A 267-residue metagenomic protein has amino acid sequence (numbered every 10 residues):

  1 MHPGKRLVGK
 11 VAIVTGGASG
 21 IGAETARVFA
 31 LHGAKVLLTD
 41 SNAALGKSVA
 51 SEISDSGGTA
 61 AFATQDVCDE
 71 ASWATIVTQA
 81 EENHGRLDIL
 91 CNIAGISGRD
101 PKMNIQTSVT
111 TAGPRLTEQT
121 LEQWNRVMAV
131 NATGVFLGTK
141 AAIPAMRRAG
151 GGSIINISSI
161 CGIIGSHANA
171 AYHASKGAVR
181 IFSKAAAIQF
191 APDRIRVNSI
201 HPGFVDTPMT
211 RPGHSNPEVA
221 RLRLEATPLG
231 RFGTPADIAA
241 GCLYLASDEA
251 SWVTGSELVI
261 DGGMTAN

Functional and structural regions predicted by a protein language model:
H2-G4, I164, T207, L229 (+2 more regions): Short C-terminal tail/terminal secondary-structure segment of NAD(P)H-dependent dehydrogenase/reductase domains
K5-L37, A186: Canonical Rossmann dinucleotide-binding motif of NAD(H)/NADP(H)-dependent dehydrogenases/reductases, specifically
P101-L116, T120-N125, R223: Substrate-binding pocket helix/loop in short-chain dehydrogenase/reductase
T139, S175, S183: Active-site helix of classical SDR
P144, I188-Q189, S251: Alpha-helical segment proximal to the catalytic Tyr-Lys
S159: Residue(s) in the substrate-gating loop at a strand-loop-helix junction that position the organic substrate next
A191, R196, V253-G255: Short, small/polar-rich loop/turn modules that mediate ligand/substrate recognition or access, typified
